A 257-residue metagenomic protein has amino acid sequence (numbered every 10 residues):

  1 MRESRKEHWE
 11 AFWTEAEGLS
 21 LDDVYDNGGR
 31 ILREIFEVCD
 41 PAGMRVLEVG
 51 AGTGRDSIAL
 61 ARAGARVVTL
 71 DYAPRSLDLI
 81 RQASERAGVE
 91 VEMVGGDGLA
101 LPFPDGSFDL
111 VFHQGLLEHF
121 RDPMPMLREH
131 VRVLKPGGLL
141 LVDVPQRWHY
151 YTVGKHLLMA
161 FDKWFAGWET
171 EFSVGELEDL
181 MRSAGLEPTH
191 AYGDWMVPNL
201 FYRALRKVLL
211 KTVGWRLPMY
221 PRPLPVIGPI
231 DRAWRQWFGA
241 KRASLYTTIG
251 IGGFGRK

Functional and structural regions predicted by a protein language model:
M1-A100, P104, L110-Q114, L127 (+1 more regions): Conserved N-terminal segment of class I S-adenosyl-L-methionine
Q82-R86, L157-L158, R203-K207: Short low-complexity, flexible loop/linker segments enriched in glycine and/or proline with clustered acidic
G115-H119: A short His-aromatic
M124-L139: A short glycine-rich, Lys/Arg-flanked "PGG" loop and its adjoining helix->strand segment in the class I
V142-V144: Acidic carboxylate diad motif detector
Q146-W168, D179: Short, glycine-/aromatic-enriched active-site segment of Class I SAM-dependent methyltransferases
E169-G185, A191: Short alpha-helix
H190-K257: A C-terminal cap/extension of S-adenosyl-L-methionine-dependent methyltransferases that defines the acceptor-substrate
